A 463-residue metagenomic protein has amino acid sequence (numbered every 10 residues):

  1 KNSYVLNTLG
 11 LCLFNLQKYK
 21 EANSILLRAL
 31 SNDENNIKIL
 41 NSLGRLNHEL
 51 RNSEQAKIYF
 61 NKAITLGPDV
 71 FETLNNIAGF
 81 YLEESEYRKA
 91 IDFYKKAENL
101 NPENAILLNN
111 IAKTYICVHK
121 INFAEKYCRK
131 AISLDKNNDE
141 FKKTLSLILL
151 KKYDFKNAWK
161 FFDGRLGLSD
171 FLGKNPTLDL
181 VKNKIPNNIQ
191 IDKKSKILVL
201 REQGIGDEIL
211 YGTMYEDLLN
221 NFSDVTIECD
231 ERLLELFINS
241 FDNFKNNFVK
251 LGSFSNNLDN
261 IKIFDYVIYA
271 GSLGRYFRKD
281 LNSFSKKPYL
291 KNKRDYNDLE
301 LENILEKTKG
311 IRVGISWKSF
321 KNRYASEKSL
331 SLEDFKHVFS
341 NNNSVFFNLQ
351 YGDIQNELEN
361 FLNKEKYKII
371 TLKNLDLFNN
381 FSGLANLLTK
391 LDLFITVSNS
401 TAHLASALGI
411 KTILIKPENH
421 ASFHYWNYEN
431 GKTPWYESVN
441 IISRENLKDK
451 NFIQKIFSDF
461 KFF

Functional and structural regions predicted by a protein language model:
K1-L393, S398-F463: Alpha-helical solenoid repeat scaffolds of the TPR/TPR-like class and their adjacent stem/linker regions that mediate
